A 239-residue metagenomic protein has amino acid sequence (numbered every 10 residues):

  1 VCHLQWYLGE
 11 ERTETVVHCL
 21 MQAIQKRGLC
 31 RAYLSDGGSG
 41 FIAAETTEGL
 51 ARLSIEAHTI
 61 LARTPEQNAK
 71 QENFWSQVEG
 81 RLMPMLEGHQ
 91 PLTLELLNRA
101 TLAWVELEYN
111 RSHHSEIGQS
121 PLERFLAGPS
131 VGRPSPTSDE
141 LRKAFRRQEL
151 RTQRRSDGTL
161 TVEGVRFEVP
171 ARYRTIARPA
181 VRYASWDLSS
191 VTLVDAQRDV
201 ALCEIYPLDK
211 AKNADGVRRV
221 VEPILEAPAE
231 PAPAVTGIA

Functional and structural regions predicted by a protein language model:
V1-Q25, L29-G40, T59-A62: A short, conserved beta-strand element enriched in hydrophobic/aromatic residues
C19, E45, R155: Short Gly/charged-rich anion-binding patches and loops
C19-Q22, Y33, T59-I60, W75-Q77 (+5 more regions): Short, charged/polar low-complexity linear motifs in solvent-exposed/disordered segments
K26-R27, E66-Q67, L82, L96 (+3 more regions): Short, intrinsically disordered/low-complexity patches at protein termini and at juxtamembrane boundaries
S39, T46-K143, S185: Charged alpha-helix within mobile-element recombinases
Y109-A239: C-terminal, beta-rich DNA-binding module of retroviral/retroelements integrases
